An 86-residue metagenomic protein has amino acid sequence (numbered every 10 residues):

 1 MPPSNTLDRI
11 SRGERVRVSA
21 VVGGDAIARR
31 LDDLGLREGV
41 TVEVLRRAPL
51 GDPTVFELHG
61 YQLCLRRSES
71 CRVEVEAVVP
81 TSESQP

Functional and structural regions predicted by a protein language model:
P3, L7, G13, A48-P86: C-terminal structural segments of small proteins and small subunits
L7, L31-G35, R47: Short, surface-exposed secondary-structure edge patches
R9-V22: Short, basic/aromatic beta-hairpin or loop at an interaction surface
A26-R30: Short alpha-helix capping/helix-loop boundary micro-motifs
E38-V44: Conserved beta-strand/loop element in small beta-rich adapter and peptidoglycan-binding domains
